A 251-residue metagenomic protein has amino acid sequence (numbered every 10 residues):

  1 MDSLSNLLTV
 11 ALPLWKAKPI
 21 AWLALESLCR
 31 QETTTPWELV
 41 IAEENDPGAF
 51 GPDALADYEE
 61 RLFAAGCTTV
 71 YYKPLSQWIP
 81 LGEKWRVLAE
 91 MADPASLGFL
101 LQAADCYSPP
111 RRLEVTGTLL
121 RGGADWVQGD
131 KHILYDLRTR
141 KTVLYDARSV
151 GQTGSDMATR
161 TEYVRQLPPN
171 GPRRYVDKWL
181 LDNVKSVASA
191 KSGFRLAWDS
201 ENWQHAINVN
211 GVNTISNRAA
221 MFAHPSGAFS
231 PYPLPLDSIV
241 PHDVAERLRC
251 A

Functional and structural regions predicted by a protein language model:
L7-T9, E38, W179: Cell-envelope/extracellular polymer assembly enzymes that use nucleotide-activated donors
L12-L23, N45-D46: Active-site beta-to-alpha loop of glycosyltransferases that engages the nucleotide-sugar donor
E26-P36: Short, acidic, metal-binding catalytic loop of nucleotide-sugar glycosyltransferases
P36-G48, Y71-L75: Short beta-strand/loop segment that forms part of the nucleotide-sugar
E60-P80: Conserved donor nucleotide-binding strand/loop of the catalytic core
L75-A92: Glycine-rich, basic loop-to-helix element that forms the pyrophosphate-binding segment of sugar-nucleotide handling
L101-Q102, P109-Y175: Conserved catalytic core of nucleotide-sugar-dependent glycosyltransferases
P172-A251: C-terminal catalytic/acceptor-binding lobe
